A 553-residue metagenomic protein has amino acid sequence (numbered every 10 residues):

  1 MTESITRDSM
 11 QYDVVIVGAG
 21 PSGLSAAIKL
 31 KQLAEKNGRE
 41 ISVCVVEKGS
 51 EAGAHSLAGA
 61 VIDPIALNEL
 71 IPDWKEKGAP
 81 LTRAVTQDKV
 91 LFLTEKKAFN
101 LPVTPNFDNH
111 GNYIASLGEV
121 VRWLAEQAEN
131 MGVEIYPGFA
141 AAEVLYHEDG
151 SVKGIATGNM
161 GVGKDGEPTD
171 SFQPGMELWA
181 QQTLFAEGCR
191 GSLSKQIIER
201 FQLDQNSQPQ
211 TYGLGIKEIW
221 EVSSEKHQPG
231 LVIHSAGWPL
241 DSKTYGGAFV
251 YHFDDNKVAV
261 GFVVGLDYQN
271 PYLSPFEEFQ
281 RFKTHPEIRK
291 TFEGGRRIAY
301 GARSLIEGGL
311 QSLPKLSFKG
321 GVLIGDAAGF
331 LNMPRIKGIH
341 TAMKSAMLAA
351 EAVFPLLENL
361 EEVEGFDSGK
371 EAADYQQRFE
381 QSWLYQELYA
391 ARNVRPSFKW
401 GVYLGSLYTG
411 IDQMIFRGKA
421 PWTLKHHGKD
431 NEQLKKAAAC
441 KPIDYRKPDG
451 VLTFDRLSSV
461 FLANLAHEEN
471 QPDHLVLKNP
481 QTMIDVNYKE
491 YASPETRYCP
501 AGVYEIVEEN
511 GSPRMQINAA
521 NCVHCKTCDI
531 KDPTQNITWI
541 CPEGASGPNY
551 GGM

Functional and structural regions predicted by a protein language model:
V14-C44: N-terminal Rossmann-like FAD-binding beta1-loop-alpha1 element of flavoenzymes
A19-G20, K48, L117: Glycine-rich Rossmann-fold phosphate-binding loop(s) that bind the pyrophosphate of adenine dinucleotide cofactors
E40, C44, K48-E95: N-terminal FAD cofactor-binding segment of flavoenzymes
I71-Q87, G138, D204-Y212, S368: A short alpha-helix-loop-beta-strand transition element characteristic of N-terminal alpha/beta dinucleotide-binding
Q127-I288, L348, A352: Predominantly flavin-linked oxidoreductase catalytic cores and closely associated redox partners
A302-M333, V460-N470, T482-Y498, E505: FAD-binding beta-loop-beta segment adjacent to the flavin cofactor pocket
G329-R335, E351-G401, Q516-N518, P548: Active-site-proximal substrate-binding core of FAD-dependent oxidoreductases
K489-A520, T527-N549: Iron-sulfur cluster-binding cysteine motifs and their immediate structural context in ferredoxin-like electron-transfer
